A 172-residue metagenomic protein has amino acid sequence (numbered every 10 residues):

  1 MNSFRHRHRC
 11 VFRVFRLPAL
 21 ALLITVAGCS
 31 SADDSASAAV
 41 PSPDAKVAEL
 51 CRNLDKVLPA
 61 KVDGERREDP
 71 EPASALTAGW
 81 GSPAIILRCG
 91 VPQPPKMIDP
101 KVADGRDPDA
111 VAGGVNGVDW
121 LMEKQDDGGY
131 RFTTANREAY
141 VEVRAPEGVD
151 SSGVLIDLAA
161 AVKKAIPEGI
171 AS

Functional and structural regions predicted by a protein language model:
S3-P18: Bacterial N-terminal signal peptides that target proteins for export
I24-G28: C-terminal motif of bacterial Sec signal peptides marking the signal peptidase cleavage site
C29-D33: Bacterial signal peptide processing site
A38-A60: Post-signal peptide N-terminal segment of mature Sec-exported envelope proteins
A39-A45, A75, E142-D150: Second-shell loop/turn segments in exported
K46, S82-I86, N136-Y140: Extracytoplasmic
V62-Q125: Short, solvent-exposed recognition patches
I98-S172: Extracytosolic low-complexity repeat regions of secreted or lipid-anchored proteins
